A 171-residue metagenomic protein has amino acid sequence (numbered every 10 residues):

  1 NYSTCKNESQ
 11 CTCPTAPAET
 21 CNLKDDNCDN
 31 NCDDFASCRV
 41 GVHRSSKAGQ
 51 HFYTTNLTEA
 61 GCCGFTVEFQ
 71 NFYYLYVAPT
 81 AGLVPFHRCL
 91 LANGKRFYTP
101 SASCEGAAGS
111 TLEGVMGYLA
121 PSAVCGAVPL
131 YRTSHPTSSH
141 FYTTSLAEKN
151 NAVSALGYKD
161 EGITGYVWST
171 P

Functional and structural regions predicted by a protein language model:
N1-R39: Cysteine-rich modules of extracellular adhesion/ECM and protease-associated proteins
S37-P171: Extracellular glycan-binding segments that recognize GlcNAc-based cell-wall polysaccharides
